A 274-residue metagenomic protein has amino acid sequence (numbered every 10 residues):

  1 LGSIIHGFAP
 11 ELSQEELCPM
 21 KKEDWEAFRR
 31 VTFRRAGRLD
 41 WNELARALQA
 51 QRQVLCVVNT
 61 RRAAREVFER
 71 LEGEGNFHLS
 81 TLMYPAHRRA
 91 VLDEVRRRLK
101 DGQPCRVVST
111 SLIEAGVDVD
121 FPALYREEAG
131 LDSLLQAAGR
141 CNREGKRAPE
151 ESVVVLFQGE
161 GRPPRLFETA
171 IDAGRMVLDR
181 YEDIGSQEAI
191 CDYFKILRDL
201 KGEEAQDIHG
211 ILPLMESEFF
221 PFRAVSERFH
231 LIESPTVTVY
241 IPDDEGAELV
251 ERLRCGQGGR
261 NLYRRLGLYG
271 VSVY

Functional and structural regions predicted by a protein language model:
L1, T60-A64, E114: Gly/Ser/Thr-rich loops at beta-strand to alpha-helix junctions that form or flank small-molecule/cofactor-binding
G2-Q49: Interdomain hinge/linker at the junction between the two RecA-like core domains of SF2 helicases
Q14-L17, R30-F33, N76-H78, L124 (+1 more regions): Conserved beta-strand scaffold positions in the cores of enzyme catalytic domains, especially in NTP/NDP-utilizing
P19, W25-R30, R35-A36, V58-N59 (+4 more regions): Short His-Asn-centered micro-motif
E43-Q49, V57, R62, E66 (+6 more regions): C-terminal helicase lobe and adjacent C-terminal extensions/tails of nucleic-acid helicase motors
Q53-V57, R106: Residue-level preference for the first positions of well-ordered beta-strands
L99-E114, R126: Conserved two-lobed SF2 helicase motor
G116-D118: Conserved P-loop NTPase nucleotide-binding/switch module
